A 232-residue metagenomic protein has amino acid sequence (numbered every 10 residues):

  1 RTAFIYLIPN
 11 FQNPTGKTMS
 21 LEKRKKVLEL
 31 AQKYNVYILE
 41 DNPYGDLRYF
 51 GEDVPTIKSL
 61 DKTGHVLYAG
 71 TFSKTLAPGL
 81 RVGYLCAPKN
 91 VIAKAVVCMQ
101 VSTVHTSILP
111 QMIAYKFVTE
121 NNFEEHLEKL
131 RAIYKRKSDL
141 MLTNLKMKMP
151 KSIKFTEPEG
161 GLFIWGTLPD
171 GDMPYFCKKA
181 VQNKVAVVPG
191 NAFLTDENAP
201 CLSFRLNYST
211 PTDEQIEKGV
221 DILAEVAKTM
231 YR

Functional and structural regions predicted by a protein language model:
R1-R232: PLP-dependent class I/II
